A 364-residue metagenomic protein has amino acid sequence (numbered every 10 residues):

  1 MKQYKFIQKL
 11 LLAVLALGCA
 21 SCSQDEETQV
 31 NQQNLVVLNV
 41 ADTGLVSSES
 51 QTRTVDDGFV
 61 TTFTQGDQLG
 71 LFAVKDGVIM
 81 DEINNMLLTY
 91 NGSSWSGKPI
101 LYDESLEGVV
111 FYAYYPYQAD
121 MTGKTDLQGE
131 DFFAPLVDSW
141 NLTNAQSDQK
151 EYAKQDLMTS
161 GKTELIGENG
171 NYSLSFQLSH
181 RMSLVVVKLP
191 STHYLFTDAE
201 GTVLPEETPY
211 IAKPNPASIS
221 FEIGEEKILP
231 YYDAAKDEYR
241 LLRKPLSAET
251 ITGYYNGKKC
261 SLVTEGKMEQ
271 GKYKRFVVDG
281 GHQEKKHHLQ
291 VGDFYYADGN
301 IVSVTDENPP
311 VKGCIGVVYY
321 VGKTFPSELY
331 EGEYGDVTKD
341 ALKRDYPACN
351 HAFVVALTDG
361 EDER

Functional and structural regions predicted by a protein language model:
K2-L11: Bacterial N-terminal signal peptides that target proteins for export
G18-S21: C-terminal motif of bacterial Sec signal peptides marking the signal peptidase cleavage site
S23-E26: Bacterial signal peptide processing site
Q29-H193, E269-K274, V278: Short, low-hydrophobicity acidic/polar segments
M80-S94, A217-A234, V263-G266: Solvent-exposed serine/threonine-rich low-complexity stretches and specific carbohydrate-binding patches
E107-F111, L246-I251: Exposed beta-strand face motif in extracellular beta-rich ectodomains
E164-D237: Short helix-loop boundary/capping segments
Y254, K267-R364: Short, compositionally biased
